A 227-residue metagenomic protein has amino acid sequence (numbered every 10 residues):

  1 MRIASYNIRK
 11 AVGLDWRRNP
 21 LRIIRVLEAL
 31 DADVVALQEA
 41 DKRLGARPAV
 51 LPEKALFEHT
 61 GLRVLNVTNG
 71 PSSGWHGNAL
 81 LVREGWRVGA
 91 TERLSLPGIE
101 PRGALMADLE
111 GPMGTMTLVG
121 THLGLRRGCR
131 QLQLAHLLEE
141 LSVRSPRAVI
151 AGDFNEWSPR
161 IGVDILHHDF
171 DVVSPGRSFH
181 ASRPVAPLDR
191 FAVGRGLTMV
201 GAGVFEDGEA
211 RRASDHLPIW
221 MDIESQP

Functional and structural regions predicted by a protein language model:
M1-V34, K42, H59, R63-P227: Active-site regions of metal-assisted phosphoester/phosphodiester hydrolases, unifying DNase/endonuclease modules
L44-L51: Short, flexible/disordered intra-domain loops and linkers
P52, L56, T60: Phosphate-coordination/substrate-recognition cap region in phosphate-metabolizing enzymes
